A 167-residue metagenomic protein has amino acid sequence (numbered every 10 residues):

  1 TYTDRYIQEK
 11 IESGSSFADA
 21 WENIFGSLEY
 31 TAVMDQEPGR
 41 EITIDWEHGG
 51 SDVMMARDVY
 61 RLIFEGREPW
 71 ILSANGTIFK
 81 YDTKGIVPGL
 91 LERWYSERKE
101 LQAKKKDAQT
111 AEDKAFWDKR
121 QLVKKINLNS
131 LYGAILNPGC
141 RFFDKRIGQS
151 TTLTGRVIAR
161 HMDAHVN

Functional and structural regions predicted by a protein language model:
T1-N167: Conserved acidic
